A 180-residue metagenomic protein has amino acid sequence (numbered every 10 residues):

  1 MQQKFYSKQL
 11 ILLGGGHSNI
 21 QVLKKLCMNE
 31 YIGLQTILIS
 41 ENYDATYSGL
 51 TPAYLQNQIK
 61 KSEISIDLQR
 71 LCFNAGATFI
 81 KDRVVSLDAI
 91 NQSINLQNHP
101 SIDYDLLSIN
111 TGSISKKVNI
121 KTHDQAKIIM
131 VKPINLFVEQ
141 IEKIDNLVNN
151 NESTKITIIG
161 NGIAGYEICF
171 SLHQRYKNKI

Functional and structural regions predicted by a protein language model:
M1-S7, A77-K155: FAD-binding core/adjacent interface of flavoenzyme oxidoreductases
Q2-A77, T157, E167-I180: Beta1-alpha1 glycine-rich phosphate/pyrophosphate-binding loop at the start of Rossmann-like nucleotide-binding domains
N161-G162: Short, well-ordered beta-to-alpha junction loops that form the rim of enzyme active sites and present histidine/acidic
